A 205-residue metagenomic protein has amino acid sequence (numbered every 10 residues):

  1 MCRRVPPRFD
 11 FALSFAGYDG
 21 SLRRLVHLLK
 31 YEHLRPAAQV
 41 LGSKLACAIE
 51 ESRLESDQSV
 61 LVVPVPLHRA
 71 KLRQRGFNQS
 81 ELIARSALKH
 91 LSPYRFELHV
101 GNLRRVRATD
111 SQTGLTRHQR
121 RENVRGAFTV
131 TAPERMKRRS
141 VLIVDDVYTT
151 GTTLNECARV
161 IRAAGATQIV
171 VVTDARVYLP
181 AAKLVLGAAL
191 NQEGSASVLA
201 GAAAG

Functional and structural regions predicted by a protein language model:
M1-I143, T150-G205: Conserved PRPP/pyrophosphate-binding segment of the phosphoribosyltransferase/PRPP-pathway fold
